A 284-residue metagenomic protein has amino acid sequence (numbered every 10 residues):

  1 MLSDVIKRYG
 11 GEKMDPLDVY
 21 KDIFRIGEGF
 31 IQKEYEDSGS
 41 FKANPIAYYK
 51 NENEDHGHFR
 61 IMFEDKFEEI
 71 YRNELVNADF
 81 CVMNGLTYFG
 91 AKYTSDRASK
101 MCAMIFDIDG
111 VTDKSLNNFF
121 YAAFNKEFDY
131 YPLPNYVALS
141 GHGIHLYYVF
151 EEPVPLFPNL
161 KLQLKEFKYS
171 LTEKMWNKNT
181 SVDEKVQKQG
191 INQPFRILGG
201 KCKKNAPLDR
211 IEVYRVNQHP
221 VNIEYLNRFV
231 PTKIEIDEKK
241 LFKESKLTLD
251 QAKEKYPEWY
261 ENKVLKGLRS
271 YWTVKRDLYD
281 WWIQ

Functional and structural regions predicted by a protein language model:
M1-A103, V111-N117, Y121-A122, V213: DNA replication initiation on ssDNA origins
Y71-L75, F120-Y131, F167-N179: Hydrophobic, Leu/Ile/Phe/Ala-enriched alpha-helical segments that form helix-helix packing faces
Y88-D96, F124-L139, S181-Q187: Catalytic micro-motifs at enzyme active sites that drive phosphoryl/nucleotidyl and oxygen chemistry
A91-N117, P153-I283: DNA replication initiation modules
A138-Y148: Short, conserved phosphate-binding/catalytic loop or strand-edge motifs used in phosphoryl-/nucleotidyl-transfer
